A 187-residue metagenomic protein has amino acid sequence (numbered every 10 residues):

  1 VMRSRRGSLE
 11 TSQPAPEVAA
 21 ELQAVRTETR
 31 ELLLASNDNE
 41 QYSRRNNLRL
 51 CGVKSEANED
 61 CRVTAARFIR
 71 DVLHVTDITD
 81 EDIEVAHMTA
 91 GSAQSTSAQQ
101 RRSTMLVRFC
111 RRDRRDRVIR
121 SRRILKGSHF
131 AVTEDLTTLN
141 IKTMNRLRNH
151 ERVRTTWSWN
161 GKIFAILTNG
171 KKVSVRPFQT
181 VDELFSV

Functional and structural regions predicted by a protein language model:
V1-V187: C-terminal folded interaction/catalytic domains of modular proteins that assemble large macromolecular complexes
